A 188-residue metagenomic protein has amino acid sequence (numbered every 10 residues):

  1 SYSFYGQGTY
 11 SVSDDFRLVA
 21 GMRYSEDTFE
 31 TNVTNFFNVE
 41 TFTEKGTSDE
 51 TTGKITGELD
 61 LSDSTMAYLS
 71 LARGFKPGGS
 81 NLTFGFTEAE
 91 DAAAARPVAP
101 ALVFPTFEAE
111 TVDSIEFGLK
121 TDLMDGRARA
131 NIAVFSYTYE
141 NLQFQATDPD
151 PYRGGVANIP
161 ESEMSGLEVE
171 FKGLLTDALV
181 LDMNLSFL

Functional and structural regions predicted by a protein language model:
Y2-Y137: Structural signature of Gram-negative outer-membrane beta-barrels, strongest in the C-terminal barrel of TonB-dependent
Q7, Q143-Q145: Glutamine-centric residue-chemistry signal
D14-L18, A133-T138, A157-L188: Gram-negative outer-membrane beta-barrel transporters
E30, R153-G154: Short small-residue beta-strand/loop micro-motif enriched in glycine and branched aliphatics
P105, G155-A157: Short strand-edge motifs at loop-to-beta-strand transitions and within beta-strands of extracellular beta-rich domains
